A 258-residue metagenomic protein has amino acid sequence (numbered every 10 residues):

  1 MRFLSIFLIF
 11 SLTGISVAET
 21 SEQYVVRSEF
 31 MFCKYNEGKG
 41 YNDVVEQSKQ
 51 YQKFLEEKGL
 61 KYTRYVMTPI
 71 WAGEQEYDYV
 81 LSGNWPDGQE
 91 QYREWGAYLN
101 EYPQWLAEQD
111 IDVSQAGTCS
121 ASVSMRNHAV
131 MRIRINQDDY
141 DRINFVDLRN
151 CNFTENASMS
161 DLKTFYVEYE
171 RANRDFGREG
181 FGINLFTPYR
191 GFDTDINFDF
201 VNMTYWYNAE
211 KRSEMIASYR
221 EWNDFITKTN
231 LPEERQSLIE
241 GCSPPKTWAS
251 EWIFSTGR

Functional and structural regions predicted by a protein language model:
M1-F3, G59: Generic structural signal for short, solvent-exposed loop/turn connectors between secondary structure elements
F3-T13: Sec-dependent N-terminal signal peptides
V17-A107, I111-R258: Short S/T/G/P-rich N-terminal loop/turn motif that feeds into the first structured element of a domain
